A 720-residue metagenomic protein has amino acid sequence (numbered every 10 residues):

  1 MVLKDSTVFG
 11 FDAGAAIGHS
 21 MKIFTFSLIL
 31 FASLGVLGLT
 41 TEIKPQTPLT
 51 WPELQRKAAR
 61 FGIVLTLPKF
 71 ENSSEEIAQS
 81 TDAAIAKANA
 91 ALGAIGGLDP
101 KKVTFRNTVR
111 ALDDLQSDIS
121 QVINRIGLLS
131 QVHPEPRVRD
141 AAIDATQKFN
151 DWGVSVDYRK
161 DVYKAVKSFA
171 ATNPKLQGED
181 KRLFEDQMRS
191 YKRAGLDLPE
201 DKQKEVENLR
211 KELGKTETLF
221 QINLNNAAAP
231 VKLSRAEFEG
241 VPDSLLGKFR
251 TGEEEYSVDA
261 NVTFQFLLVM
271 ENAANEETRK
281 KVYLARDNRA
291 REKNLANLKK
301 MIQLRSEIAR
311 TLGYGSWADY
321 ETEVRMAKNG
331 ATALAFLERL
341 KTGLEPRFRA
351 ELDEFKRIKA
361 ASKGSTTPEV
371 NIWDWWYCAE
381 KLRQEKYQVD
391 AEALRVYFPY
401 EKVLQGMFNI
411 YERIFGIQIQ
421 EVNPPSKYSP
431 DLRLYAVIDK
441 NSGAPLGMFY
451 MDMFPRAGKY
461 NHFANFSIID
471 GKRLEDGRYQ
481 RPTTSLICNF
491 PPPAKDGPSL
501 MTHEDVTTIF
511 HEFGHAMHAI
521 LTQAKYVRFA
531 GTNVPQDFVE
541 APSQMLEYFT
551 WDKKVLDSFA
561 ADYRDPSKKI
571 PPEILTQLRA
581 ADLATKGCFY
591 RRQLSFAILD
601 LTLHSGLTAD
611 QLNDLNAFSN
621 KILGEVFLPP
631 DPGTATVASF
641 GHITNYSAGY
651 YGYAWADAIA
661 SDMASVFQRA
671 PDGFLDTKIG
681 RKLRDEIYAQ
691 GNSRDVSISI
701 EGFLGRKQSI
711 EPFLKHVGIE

Functional and structural regions predicted by a protein language model:
K4, G18-T25: Positively charged n-region of N-terminal signal peptides that target proteins for export
G10-S20: Short, Lys/Arg-enriched N-terminal segments with co-localized hydrophobic residues within the first ~10-30 amino acids
S27-V36: Bacterial N-terminal signal peptides
K44-L245, Y256-S257, G673: N-terminal helix-rich structural modules
T47-E76, S257, E385, K402 (+8 more regions): C-terminal, non-catalytic "cap/extension" segments appended to globular domains
R60-E76, I126-A145, V166-N208, D259-L295 (+6 more regions): Short His/Asp/Glu-rich catalytic/ion-coordination signatures at enzyme active sites or charged loops
L183, K215, I222, A228-D259 (+7 more regions): Active-site-proximal, well-structured secondary-structure segments within enzyme catalytic domains
P491-F510: Short pre-active-site segment immediately N-terminal to the catalytic Zn-binding motif
